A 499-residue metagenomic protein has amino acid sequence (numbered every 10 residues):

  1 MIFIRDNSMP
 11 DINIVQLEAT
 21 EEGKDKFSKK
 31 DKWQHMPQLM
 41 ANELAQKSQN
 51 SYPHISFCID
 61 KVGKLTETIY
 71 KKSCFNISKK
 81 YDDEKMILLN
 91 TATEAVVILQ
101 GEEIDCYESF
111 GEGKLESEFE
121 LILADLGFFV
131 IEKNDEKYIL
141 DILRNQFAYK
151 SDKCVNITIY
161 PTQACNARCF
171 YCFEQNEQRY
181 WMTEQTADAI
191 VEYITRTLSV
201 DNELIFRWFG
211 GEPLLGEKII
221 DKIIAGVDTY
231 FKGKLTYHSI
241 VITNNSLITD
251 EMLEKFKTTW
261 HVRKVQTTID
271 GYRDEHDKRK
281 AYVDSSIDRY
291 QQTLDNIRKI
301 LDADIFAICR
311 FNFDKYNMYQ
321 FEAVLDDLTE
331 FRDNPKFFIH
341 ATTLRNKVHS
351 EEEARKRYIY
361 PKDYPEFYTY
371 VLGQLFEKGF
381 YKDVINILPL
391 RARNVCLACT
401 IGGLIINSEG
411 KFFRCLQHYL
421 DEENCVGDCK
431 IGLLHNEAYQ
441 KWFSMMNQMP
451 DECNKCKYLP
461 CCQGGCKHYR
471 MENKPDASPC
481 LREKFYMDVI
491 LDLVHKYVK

Functional and structural regions predicted by a protein language model:
I2-D6, N13-E18, L39, D274-C399: Radical SAM enzyme [4Fe-4S]-AdoMet core and its adjacent flexible, acidic and glycine-rich loops/tails across
D25, D31, V62-I98, E118-T158: N-terminal [4Fe-4S]-dependent radical SAM core
F147-Y171, V191, L198-R207, I406 (+2 more regions): N-terminal pre-triad scaffold of radical SAM enzymes
A164-E174, A398, Q417, P450-Y469: Local cysteine-cluster metal-coordination motifs and their immediate loop/turn environment, predominantly Fe-S cluster
C172-Q185, E422-N424, L459-L493: Iron-sulfur (Fe-S) cluster-binding segments and ferredoxin-like electron-carrier domains, especially [2Fe-2S]
V191-R207, G216-L344: Radical SAM/AdoMet-radical enzyme domain recognition
Y193-E212, P479-K499: Short Fe-S-cluster ligation motifs
Y358-L390, Q417-Q463: C-terminal accessory region of radical SAM enzymes
